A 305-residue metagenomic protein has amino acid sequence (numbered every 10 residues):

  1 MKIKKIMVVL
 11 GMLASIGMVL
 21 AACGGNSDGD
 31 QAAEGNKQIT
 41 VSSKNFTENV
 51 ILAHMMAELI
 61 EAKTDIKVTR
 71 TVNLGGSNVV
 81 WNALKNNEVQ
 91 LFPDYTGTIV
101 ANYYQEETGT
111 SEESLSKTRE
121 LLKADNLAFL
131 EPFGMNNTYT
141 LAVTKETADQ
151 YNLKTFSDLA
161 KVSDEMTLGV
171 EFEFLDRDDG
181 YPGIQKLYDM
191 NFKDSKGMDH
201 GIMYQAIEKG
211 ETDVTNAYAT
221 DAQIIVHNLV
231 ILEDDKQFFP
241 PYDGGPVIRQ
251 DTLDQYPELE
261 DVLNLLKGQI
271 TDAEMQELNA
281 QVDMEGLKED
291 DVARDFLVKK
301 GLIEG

Functional and structural regions predicted by a protein language model:
V19-A22: C-terminal motif of bacterial Sec signal peptides marking the signal peptidase cleavage site
G25-V41, S157-T167, V298, L302-G305: Immediate post-signal peptide segment of exported/extracytoplasmic ligand-binding proteins
E34-E48, I66-N73, D164-G169: Short, well-ordered beta-strand elements
L59, N78-V89, P182-L187, H200-T215: Short helices/loops that flank or line small-molecule/ion binding pockets
A62-V72, E165-T167, Q185-M198: A local structural motif
R70-N82, I99, F172, K193-Q205: Short helix-initiation/N-cap motifs at beta->coil->alpha
Y103-L130, E211, Q223-Q237: Ligand-binding "clamshell"
L115-T167, Q250, G268-D272: A conserved helix-loop-strand patch within extracytoplasmic ligand-binding domains of the periplasmic binding
